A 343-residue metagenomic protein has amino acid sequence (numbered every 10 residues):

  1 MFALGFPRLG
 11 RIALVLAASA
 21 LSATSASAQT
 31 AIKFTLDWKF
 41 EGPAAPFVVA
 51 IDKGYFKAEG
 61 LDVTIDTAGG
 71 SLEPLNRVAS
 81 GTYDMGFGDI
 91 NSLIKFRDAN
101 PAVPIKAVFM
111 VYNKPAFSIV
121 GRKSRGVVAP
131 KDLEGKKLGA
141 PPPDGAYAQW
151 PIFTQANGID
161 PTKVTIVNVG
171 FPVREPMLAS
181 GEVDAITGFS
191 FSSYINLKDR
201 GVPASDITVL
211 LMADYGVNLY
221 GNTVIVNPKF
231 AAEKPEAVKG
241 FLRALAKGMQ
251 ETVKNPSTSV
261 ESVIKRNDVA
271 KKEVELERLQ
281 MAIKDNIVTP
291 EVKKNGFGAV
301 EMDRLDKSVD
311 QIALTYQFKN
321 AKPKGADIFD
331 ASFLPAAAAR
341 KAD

Functional and structural regions predicted by a protein language model:
M1-A13: Bacterial N-terminal signal peptides that target proteins for export
R11-A23: Bacterial N-terminal signal peptides
A28-S180, D184-F191, L210-M212, V217-N218: Short, glycine-/small- and polar/acidic-enriched structural segments that line small-molecule recognition paths
F34, I65, G69, V108 (+14 more regions): A residue-level marker of the well-folded mature domains of exported/periplasmic proteins
V111-G121, A204-F230, L242, M281-I287 (+1 more regions): Periplasmic-binding protein-like
A232-T315: Secondary-structure end/capping motifs
L305-D343: Conserved C-terminal helix/tail region of periplasmic/extracytoplasmic solute-binding proteins
